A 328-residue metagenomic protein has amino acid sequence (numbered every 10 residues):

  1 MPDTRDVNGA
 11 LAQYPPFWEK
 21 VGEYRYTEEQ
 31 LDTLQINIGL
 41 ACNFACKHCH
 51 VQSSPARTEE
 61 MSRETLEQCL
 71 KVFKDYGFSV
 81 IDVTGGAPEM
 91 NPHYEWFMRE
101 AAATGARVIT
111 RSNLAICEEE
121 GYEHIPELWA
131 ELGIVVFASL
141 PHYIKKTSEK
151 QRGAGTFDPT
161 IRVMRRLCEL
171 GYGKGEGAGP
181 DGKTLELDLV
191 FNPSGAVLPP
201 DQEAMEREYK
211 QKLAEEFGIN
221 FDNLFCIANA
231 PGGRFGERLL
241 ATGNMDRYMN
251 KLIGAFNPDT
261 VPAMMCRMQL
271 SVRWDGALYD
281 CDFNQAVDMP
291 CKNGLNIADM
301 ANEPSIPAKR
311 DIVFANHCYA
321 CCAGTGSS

Functional and structural regions predicted by a protein language model:
P2-G85, E89-E100, T104-A106: Conserved alpha-helical substructure of the radical SAM core
G22-R25, A255-D259, I306-K309: Short, P/G- and charge-enriched loop/turn segments at secondary-structure junctions
Q30, A45, G77, L132-G133 (+3 more regions): Short loop/turn motifs at secondary-structure junctions
C42, C46-C49, C266, G276 (+2 more regions): Short cysteine clusters
R63-V83, N91-N192: Radical SAM/AdoMet-radical enzyme domain recognition
P141-M265: Radical SAM enzyme [4Fe-4S]-AdoMet core and its adjacent flexible, acidic and glycine-rich loops/tails across
V272-R273: Short, acidic, Ser/Thr-enriched surface-loop or helix-capping motifs
A277-S328: Flexible mid-to-C-terminal extensions adjoining Fe-S/redox cofactors in radical SAM and related proteins
